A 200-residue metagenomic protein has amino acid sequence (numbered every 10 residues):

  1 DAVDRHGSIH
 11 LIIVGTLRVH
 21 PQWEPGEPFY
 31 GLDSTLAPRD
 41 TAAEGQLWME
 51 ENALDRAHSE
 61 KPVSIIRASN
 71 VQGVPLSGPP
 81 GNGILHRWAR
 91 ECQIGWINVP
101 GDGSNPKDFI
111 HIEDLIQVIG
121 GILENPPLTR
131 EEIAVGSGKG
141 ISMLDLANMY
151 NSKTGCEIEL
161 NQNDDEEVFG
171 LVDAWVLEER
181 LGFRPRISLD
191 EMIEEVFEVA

Functional and structural regions predicted by a protein language model:
A2-T41: Conserved Rossmann-fold NAD(P)-dependent oxidoreductase catalytic core, especially the SDR/UDP-sugar
A42-A53: Conserved catalytic Lys-bearing alpha helix of Rossmann-like short-chain dehydrogenase/reductases
L47, G73-H86, P100, I112-E113 (+3 more regions): Glycine/proline-rich active-site loop of Rossmann-fold NAD(P)-dependent oxidoreductases
N52-P106, I112: NAD(P)-dependent short-chain dehydrogenase/reductase
V71-P75, V99-K107, E131-I141, Q162-E167 (+1 more regions): Glycine-rich Rossmann NAD(P)(H)-binding loop
I112, L144-D145, N163-S188: Conserved C-terminal active-site "lid" loop/helix of NAD(P)H-dependent oxidoreductases that clamps the redox cofactor
I116-G121, N125-D165, A174: Mid/C-terminal beta-alpha module of Rossmann-like enzyme folds, strongest in SDR-family dehydrogenases/epimerases
S188-A200: Amphipathic terminal alpha-helices
